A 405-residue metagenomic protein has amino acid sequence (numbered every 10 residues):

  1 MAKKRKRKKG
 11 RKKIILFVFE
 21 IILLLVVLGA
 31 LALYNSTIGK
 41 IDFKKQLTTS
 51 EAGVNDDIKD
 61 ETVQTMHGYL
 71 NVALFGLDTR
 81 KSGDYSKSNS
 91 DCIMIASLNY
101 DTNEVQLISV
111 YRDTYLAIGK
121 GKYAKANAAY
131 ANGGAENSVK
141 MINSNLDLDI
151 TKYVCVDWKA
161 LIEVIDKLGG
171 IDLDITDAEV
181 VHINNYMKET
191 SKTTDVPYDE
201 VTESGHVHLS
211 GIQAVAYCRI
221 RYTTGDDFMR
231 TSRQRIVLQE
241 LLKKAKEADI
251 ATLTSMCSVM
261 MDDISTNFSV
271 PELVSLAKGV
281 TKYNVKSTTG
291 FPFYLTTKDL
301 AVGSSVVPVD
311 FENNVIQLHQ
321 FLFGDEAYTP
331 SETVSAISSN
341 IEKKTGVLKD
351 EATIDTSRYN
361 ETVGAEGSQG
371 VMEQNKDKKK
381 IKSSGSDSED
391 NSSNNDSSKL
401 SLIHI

Functional and structural regions predicted by a protein language model:
A2-N103: Entry/capping segment at the start of metal-dependent catalytic domains with acidic active-site entry clusters
N55-T62, I118, D263-L402: C-terminal solvent-exposed extensions
V63, D166-T252: Flexible, polar/acidic helix-loop-strand segments at domain edges
H67-L70, S88-I93, T102-V110, G121 (+7 more regions): Extracytoplasmic
K81-D84, A124-N132, D147-K152, I220-M229 (+3 more regions): Second-shell loop/turn segments in exported
C92, Y123, A135-N143, W158-I162 (+8 more regions): Extracytoplasmic/secreted envelope proteins and their assembly/folding machinery, especially bacterial periplasmic
Q106-G133, D177: Flexible, solvent-exposed short loops/turns enriched in glycine
N132-D195, E247, N267-S269, L273: Amphipathic, coiled-coil-like alpha-helical scaffolding segments used for oligomerization/assembly
